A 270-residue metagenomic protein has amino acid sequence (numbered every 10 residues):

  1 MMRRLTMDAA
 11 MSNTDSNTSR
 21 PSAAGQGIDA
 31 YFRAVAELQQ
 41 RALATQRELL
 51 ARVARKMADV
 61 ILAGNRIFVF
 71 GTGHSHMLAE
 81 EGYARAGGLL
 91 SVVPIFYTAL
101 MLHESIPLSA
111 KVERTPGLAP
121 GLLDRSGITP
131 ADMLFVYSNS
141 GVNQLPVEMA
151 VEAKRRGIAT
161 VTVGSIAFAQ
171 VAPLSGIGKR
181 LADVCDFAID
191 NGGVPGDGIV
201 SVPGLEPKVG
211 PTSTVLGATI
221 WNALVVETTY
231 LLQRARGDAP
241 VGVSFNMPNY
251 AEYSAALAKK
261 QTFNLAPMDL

Functional and structural regions predicted by a protein language model:
R3-R4: Basic polycationic patches enriched in arginine
M7-T45: Generic N-terminal amphipathic, Lys/Arg-enriched alpha-helix
R20-A23, G27, A42-L49, H74 (+4 more regions): Catalytic cores of large soluble enzymes that bind and process phosphate-bearing ligands
G27, A34, L205-K208, P248-L257 (+2 more regions): Ligand-binding pocket scaffold of soluble enzyme catalytic domains
T45-L62, L122: A short, well-structured juxtamembrane/interface segment
T45-V53, I67, Q233-V243: Flexible, glycine/charged-enriched surface loops at secondary-structure junctions
L62-V225: Glycine-rich phosphate-binding loops that contact phosphosugars or nucleotide phosphates
D197-V200, Y230-A256: Internal, active-site/partner-interface "lid" segment
